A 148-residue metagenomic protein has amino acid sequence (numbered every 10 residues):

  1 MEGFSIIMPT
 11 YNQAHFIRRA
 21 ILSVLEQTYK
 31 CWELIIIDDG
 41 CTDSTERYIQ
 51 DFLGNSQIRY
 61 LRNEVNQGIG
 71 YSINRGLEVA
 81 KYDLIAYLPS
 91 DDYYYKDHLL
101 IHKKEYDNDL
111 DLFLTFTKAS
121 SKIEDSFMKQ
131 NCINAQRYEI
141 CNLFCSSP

Functional and structural regions predicted by a protein language model:
M1-P148: Nucleotide-sugar donor-binding/catalytic module of glycosyltransferases that assemble extracellular/cell-envelope
